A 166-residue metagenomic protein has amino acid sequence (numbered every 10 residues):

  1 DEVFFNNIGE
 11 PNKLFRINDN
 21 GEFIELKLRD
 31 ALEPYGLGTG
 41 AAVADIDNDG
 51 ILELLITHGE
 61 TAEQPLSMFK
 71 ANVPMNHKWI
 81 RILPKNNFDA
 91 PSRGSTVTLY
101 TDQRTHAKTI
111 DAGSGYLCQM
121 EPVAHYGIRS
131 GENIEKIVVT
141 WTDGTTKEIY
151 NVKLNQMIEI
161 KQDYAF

Functional and structural regions predicted by a protein language model:
E10-P11: Loop/turn residues immediately N-terminal
E22, K27-F166: Gly/Ser/Thr/Pro-enriched helix-cap/hinge segments flanking short amphipathic alpha-helices
